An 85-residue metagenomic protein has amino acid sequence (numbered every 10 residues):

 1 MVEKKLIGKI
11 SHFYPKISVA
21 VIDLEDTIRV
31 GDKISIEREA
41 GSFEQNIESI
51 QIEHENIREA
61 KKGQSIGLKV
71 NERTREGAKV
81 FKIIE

Functional and structural regions predicted by a protein language model:
V2-E85: Beta-strand/loop-dominated core regions that host nucleotide or nucleotide-derived cofactor-binding catalytic loops
